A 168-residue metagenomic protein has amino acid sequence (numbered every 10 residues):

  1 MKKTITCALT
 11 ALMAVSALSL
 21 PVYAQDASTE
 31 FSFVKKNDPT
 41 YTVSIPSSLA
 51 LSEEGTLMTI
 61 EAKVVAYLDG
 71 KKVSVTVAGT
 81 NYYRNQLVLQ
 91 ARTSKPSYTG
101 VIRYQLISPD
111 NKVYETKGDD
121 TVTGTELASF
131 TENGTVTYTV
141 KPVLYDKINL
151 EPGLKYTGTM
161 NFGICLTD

Functional and structural regions predicted by a protein language model:
M1-L9: Positively charged n-region of N-terminal signal peptides that target proteins for export
C7-A8, S16, F31: Hydrophobic membrane-targeting and insertion signals
V15-Y23: C-terminal segment of classical bacterial N-terminal signal peptides
Y23-Y98, S129-D168: N-terminal small/polar-rich segments of proteins
Y83-D119: A surface/secretory-pathway sequence property marking extracellular, secreted, or lumenal proteins enriched
D110-T135: Extracellular adhesion/glycan-binding regions together with long Ser/Thr- and acidic-residue-rich low-complexity tracts
